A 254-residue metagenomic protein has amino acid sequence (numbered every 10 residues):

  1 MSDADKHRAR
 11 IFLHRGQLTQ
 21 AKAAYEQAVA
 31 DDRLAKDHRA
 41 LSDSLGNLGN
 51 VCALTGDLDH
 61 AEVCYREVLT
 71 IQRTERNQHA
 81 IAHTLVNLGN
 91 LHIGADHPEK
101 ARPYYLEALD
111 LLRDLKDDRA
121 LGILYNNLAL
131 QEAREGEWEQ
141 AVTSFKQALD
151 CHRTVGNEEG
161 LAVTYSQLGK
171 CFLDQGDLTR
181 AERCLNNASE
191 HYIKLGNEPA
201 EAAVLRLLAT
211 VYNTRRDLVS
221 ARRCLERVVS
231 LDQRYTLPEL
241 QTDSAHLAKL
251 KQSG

Functional and structural regions predicted by a protein language model:
D3-H14, R39-L54, H79-G94, Y105 (+4 more regions): Conserved alpha-helical positions within TPR/SEL1-like repeat arrays
N186, N213-L237: TPR/TPR-like (Sel1-like) alpha-helical repeat modules
D232-G254: Terminal, low-structured helical/coil segments at or just beyond the last alpha-helical repeat
